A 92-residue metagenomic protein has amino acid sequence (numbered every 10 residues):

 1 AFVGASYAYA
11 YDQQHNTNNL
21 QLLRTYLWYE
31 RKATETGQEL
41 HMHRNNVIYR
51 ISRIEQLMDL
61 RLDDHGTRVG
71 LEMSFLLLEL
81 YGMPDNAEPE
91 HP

Functional and structural regions predicted by a protein language model:
A1-P92: Cytosolic nucleotide-utilizing catalytic cores of signal-transduction proteins
